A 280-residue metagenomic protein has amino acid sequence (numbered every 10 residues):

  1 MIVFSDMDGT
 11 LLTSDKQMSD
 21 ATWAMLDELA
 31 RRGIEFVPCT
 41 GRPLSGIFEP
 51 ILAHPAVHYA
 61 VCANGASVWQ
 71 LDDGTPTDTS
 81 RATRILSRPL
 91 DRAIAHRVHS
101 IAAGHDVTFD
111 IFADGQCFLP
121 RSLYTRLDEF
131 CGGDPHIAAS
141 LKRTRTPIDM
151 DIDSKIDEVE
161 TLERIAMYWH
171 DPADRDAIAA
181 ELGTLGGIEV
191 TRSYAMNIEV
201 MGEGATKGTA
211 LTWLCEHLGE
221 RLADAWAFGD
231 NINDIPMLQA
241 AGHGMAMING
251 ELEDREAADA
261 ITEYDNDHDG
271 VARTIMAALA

Functional and structural regions predicted by a protein language model:
M1-I2, M18-S19, G183, I198-A280: Mg2+-dependent phosphoryl-transfer enzymes with acidic/Ser/Thr/Gly-rich catalytic loops
M1-K16, V98, L238: Asp-based phosphoryl-transfer active-site loop
M1-M7, A24-D27, R31, E220: Non-catalytic pre-domain segments flanking phosphatase-related domains
M7, G65, G229-N231: Active-site metal-binding loops of divalent metal-dependent hydrolases
K16-R32, R88-A95, I148-D153, G202-E216: Short, acidic loop-to-helix structural element flanking the phosphoryl-transfer center in phosphate-processing enzymes
T22-G133: Active-site phosphate-binding/coordination module
A53-A56, A63-N64, L185-G186, A240-A241 (+1 more regions): Short, structured coil segments at secondary-structure junctions
H105-T108, F112-F228: Conserved acidic, metal-coordinating active-site core of Asp-based, Mg2+-dependent phosphoryl-transfer enzymes
